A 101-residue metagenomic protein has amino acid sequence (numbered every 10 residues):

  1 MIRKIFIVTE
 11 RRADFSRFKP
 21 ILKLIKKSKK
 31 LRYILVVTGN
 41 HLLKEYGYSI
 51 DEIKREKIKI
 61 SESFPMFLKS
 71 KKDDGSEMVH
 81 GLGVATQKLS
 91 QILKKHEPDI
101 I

Functional and structural regions predicted by a protein language model:
K4-L24, S63-I101: Active-site and donor-binding regions of nucleotide-sugar-utilizing enzymes
L24-S28, E56: Change "in soluble alpha/beta enzymes" to "in soluble alpha/beta proteins
R32-G81, K88: Conserved nucleotide-sugar phosphate-binding/catalytic loop shared by glycosyltransferases and other
